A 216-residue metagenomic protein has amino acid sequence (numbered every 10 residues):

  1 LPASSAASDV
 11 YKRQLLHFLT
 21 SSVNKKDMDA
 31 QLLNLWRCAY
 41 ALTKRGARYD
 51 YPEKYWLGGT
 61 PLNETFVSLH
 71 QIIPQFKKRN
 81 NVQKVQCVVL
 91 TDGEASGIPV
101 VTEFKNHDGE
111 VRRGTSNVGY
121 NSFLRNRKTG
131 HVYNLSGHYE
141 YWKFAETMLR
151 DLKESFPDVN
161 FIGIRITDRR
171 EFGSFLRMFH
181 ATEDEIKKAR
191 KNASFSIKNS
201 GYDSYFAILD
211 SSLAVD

Functional and structural regions predicted by a protein language model:
L1, W56, Y139: Charge-dense, low-complexity intrinsically disordered segments
L1-A7, Y11: Single conserved hydrophobic/aromatic residue that forms the stacking wall/gate of nucleotide- or nucleobase-binding
A3, H17-S21, S211: Generic detector of low-complexity/intrinsically disordered segments and short hydrophobic N-terminal stretches
D9-V82, K143: Von Willebrand factor
S68, K78, E94-E185, N192 (+1 more regions): VWA/integrin I-like adhesion module and closely mimicked acidic/polar interface patches used
K84-V88: Structural motif
T91: Active-site flanking residues adjacent to catalytic metal/cofactor-binding acidic residues
D184-D216: C-terminal helix of von Willebrand factor
